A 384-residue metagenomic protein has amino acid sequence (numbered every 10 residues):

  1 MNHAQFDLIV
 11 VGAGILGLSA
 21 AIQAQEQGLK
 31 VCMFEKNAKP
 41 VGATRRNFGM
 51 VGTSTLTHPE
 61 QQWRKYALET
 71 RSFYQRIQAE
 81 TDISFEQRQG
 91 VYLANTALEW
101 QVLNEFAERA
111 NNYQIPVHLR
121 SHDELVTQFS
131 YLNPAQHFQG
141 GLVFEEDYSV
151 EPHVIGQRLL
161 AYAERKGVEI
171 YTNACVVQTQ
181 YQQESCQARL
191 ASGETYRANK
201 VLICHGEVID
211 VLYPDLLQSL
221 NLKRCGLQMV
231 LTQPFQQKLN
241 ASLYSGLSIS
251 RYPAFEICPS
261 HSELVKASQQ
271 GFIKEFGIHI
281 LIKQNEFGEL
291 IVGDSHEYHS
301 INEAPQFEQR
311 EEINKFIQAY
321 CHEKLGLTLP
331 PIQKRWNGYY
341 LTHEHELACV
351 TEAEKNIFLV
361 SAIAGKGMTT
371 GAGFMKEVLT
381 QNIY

Functional and structural regions predicted by a protein language model:
F6-C32: N-terminal Rossmann-like FAD-binding beta1-loop-alpha1 element of flavoenzymes
I9-V11, T195-V208, M375: Short hydrophobic core segments
I22-Q23, V51, S84-F85, E207-L329: Active-site substrate-recognition segment that forms the wall of the catalytic cavity or substrate channel
E26-N47: Glycine-rich FAD pyrophosphate-binding loop
G49-Q128: Dinucleotide-binding Rossmann-like beta1-alpha1 core, especially the glycine-rich loop that anchors the ADP
D82-Y92, V126-K166, S295, S361: Helix-loop-beta segment of a Rossmann-like dinucleotide-binding subdomain
L142-C186, L190, Y196-K200: Helical element adjacent to the flavin cofactor pocket in flavoenzyme catalytic cores
G277, E286-I291, E297-Y384: C-terminal catalytic lobe of FAD-dependent flavoproteins
